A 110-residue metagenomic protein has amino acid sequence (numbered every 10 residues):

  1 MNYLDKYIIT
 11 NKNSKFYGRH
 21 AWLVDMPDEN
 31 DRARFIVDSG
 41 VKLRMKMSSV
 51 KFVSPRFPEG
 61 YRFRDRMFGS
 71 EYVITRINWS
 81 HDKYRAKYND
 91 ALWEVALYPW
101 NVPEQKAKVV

Functional and structural regions predicted by a protein language model:
M1-L4, K51-Y61: N-terminal helix-cap/turn-to-beta initiation motif at the start of protein domains
N2-K6, T10-S48, M67-P99: Basic/aromatic-rich interaction segments and small domains that mediate binding to polyanionic partners
K46-P55, L97-A107: Structured surface patches comprising rigid loops and adjacent beta-strands/short helices at the edges of well-ordered
P55-G69, K108-V110: Short, surface-exposed secondary-structure junctions/capping segments
